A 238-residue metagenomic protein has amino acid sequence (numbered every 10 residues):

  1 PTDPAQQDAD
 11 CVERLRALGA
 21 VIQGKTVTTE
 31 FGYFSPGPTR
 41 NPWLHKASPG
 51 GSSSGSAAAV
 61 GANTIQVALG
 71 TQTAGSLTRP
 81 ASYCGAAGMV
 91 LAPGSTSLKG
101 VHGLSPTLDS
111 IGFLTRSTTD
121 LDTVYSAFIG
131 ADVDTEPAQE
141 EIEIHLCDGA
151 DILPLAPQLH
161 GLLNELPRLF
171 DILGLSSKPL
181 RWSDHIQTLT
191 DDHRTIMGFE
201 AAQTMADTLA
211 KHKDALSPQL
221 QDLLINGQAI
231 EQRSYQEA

Functional and structural regions predicted by a protein language model:
P1-P4: N-terminal, positively charged, Ser/Thr/Ala/Gly-biased leader segments that form transit/presequence-like amphipathic
Q7-Y125: Short glycine/serine-rich loop segments
A20, L91-G94, F113-T119, S126-V133 (+4 more regions): Generic secondary-structure signature for well-ordered alpha-helical cores
G37-H45, L189-T204: Charged, often glycine-rich, active-site loop that binds/positions anionic groups
L108-T115, L153, D192, L209-H212: A short glycine-threonine-serine/GTX helix/turn-capping micro-motif
S126-H193, A229: Gly/Ser-rich, acidic/histidine-flanked active-site/gating loops
S176, T195-A238: Short helix-loop capping/hinge segments that flank enzyme active sites or metal/cofactor-binding pockets
